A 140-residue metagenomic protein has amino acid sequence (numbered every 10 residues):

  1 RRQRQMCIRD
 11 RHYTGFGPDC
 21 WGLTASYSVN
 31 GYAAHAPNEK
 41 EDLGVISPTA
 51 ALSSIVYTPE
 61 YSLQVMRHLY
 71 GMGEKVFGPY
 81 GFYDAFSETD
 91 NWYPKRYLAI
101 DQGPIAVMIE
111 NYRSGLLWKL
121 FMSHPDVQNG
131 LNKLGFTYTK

Functional and structural regions predicted by a protein language model:
R1, Q5, R9-K140: Ser/Thr/Asn(+Pro)-rich, low-complexity disordered segments
